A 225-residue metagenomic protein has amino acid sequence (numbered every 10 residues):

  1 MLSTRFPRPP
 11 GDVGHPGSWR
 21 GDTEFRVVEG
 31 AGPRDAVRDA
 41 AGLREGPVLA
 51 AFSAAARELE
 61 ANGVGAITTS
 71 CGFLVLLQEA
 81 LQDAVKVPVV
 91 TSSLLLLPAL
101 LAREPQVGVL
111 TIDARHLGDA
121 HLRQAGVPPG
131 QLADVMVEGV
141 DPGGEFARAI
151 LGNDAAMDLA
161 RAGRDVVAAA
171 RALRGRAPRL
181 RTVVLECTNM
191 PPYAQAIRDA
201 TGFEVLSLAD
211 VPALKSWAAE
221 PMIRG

Functional and structural regions predicted by a protein language model:
M1-L49, D113-M157: N-terminal glycine-rich anion-binding loop in soluble enzyme alpha/beta folds
A40-E58, R161-A169: Glycine-rich, highly charged phosphate/nucleotide-binding loops
P47-L94, R179-P191: N-terminal glycine-rich phosphate/adenylate-binding segment common to multiple enzyme folds
A54-E58, N62, A99, A168-R176: A generic secondary-structure signal
A80-R103, R198-S216: Short, acidic/small-residue loops that bind anionic groups at enzyme active sites
V107-L110: Conserved beta-strand elements of the Class I
R161-R179, P192: A short, acidic, amphipathic alpha-helical segment used as a generic capping/interface helix at domain edges
E186, M190-P192, L206-G225: C-terminal functional extensions of proteins
